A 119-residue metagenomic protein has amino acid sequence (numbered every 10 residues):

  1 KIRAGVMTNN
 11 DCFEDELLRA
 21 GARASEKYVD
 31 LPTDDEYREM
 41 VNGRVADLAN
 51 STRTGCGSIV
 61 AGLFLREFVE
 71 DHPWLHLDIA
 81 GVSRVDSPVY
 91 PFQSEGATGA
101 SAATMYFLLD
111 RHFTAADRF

Functional and structural regions predicted by a protein language model:
K1-F119: A generic structural signal for tightly packed, nonpolar segments enriched in small/aliphatic residues
